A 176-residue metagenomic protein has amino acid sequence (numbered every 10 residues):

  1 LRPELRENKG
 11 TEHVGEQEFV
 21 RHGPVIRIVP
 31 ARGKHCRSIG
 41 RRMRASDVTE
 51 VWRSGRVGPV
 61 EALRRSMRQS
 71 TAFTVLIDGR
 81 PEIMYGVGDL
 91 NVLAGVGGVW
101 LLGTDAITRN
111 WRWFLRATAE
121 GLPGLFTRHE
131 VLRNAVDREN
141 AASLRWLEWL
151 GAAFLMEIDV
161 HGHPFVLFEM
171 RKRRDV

Functional and structural regions predicted by a protein language model:
P24-R41, E50: A short beta-loop-alpha structural element at the N-terminal edge of CoA-dependent acyl/N-acetyltransferase catalytic
V51-T71, P123-G124: Active-site rim helix/loop that mediates acceptor-substrate recognition in acyltransferases
S70-G88: Conserved beta-hairpin
Y85-A94, I158: A conserved beta-strand-loop-helix scaffold within acyl/acetyltransferase catalytic domains
G95-T108, W113-F114, V166: Conserved acetyl-CoA binding element of GNAT-fold acetyltransferases
N110-G124, R145, W149: Conserved acetyl-CoA-binding loop-helix of GNAT-fold acetyltransferases
R128-E148, D159-G162: Conserved beta-strand-loop-alpha-helix junction that forms the acyl-donor binding cleft
V160-V176: C-terminal "cap" of GNAT-fold acetyltransferases
